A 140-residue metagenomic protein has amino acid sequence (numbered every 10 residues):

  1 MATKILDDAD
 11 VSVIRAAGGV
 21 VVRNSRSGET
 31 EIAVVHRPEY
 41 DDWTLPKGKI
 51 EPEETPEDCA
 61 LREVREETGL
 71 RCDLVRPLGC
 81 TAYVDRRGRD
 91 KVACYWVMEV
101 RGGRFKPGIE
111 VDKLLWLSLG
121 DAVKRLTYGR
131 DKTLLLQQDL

Functional and structural regions predicted by a protein language model:
M1-G18, V22-R26: Acidic, metal-coordinating catalytic segment for phosphate/diphosphate chemistry, firing primarily on the Nudix
A9, K49-I50: Short, surface-exposed loop/turn motifs that are enriched in glycine and acidic residues and include a nearby proline
R15-A17, T30, A93-C94, D112: Change "...and in nucleic-acid phosphodiester-cleaving endonucleases..." to "...and in nucleic-acid processing enzymes
S25-E31, R87-G88: Short, solvent-exposed loop/turn segments that connect beta-strands within catalytic domains and beta-strand-rich
A33-H36: Short, acidic/hydrophobic/Gly-rich beta-strand patch recurrent on exposed beta strands that often constitutes part
Y40-D42: A short, flexible beta-alpha/helix-coil linker loop
T44-K47: A short gly/proline-enriched turn/hairpin at secondary-structure junctions
I50-Q137: Unchanged
